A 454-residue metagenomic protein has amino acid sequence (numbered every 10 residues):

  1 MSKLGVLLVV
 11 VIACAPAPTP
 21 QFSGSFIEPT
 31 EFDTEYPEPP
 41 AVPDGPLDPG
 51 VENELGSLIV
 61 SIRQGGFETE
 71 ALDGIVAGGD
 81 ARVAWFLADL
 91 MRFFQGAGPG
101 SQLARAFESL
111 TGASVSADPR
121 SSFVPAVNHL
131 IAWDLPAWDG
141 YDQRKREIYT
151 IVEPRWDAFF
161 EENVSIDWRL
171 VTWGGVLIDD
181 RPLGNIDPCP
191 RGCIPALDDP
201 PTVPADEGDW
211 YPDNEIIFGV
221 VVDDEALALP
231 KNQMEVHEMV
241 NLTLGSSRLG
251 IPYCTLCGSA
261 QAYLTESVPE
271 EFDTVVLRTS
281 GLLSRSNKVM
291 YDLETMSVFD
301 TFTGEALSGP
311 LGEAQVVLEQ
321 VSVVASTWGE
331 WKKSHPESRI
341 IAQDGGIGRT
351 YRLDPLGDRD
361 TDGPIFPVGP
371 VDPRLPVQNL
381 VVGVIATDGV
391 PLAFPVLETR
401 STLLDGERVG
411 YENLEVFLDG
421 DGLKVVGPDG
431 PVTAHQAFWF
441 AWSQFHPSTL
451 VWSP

Functional and structural regions predicted by a protein language model:
M1-V9: Sec-dependent signal peptide recognition, specifically the positively charged N-region followed immediately by
V11-A13: C-terminal motif of bacterial Sec signal peptides marking the signal peptidase cleavage site
A15-P18: Bacterial signal peptide processing site
P20-Q64, E70, A84-P454: Mid-to-C-terminal functional-domain signal that highlights helix-capping/loop sites within ligand-binding modules
